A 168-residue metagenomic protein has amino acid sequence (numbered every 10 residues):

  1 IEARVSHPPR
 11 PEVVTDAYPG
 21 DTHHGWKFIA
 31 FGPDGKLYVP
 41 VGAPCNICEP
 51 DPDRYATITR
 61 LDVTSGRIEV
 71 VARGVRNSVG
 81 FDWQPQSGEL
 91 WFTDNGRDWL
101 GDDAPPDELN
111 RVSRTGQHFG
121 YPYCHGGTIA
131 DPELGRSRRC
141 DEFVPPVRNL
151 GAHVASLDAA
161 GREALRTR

Functional and structural regions predicted by a protein language model:
I1-G32, P40-P44, R67: Asp-box/WD-like beta-propeller blade repeats and closely related beta-sheet repeat scaffolds
V5-S6, D21-T22, E49, W99-D102: Short glycine/serine/proline-enriched coil/turn segments at secondary-structure junctions
E12-Y18, G66-A72, P145-G151: A short beta-strand motif characteristic of beta-propeller blades
A17, D21-H23, D51-R54, V71-G74 (+1 more regions): Conserved loop/turn at the beginning of each blade in beta-propeller domains
W26, A43-N46, A56, R60-T64 (+2 more regions): Beta-propeller domain segments
D34-G35, S87: Conserved loop/turn motif of beta-propeller repeat scaffolds
Y38, E69, E89-W91: General beta-strand recognition
N46-E49, E69: Alpha-helix capping and helix-loop boundary segments enriched in small/acidic/polar residues
